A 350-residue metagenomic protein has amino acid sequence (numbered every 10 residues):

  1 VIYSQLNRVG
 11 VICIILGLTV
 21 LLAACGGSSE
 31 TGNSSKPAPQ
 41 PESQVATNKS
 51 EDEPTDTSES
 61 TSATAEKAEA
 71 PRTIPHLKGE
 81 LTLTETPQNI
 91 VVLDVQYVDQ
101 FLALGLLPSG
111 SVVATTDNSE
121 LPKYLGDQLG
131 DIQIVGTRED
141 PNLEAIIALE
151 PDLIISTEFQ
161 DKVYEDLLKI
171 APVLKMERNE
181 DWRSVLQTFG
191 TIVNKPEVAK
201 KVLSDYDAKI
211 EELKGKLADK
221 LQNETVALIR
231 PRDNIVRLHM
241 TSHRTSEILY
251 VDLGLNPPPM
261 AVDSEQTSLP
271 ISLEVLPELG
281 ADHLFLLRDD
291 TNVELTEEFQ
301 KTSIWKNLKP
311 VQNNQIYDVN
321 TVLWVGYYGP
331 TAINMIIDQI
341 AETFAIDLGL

Functional and structural regions predicted by a protein language model:
I2-I15, A23-Q96, V198-I229, N292-T296 (+3 more regions): Bacterial Sec-exported substrate-binding components of ABC uptake systems
H76-K78, V135-E144, D263-L273: Short helix-initiation/N-cap motifs at beta->coil->alpha
L81-L83, P87-Q88, P172-M176, T188-K200 (+2 more regions): Second-shell loop/turn segments in exported
V95, Y164-K200, L221-Q222, E294-D318: Charged, glycine-enriched surface loops/patches that mediate electrostatic binding to polyanionic ligands
V95-A145: A short, structured surface patch at a secondary-structure boundary
L143, E150-I155, P172, L276 (+1 more regions): Proline-aspartate-enriched helix->loop->beta-strand connector
L238-S268: Alpha-helical, coiled-coil/dimerization segments enriched in small aliphatic residues
D282-L350: Structured C-terminal subdomain patch of bacterial secreted/periplasmic proteins
